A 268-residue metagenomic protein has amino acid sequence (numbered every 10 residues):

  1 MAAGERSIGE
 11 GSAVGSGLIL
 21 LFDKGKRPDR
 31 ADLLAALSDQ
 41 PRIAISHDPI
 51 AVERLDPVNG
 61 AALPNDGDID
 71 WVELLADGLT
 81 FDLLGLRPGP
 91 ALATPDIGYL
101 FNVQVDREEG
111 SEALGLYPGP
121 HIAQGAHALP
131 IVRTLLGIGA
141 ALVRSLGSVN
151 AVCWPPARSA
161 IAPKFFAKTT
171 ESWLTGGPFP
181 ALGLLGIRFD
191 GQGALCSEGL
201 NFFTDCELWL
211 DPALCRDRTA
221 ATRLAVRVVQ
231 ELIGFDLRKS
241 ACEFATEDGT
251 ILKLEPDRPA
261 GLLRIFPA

Functional and structural regions predicted by a protein language model:
A2-L55, P259-A268: Short, extreme N-terminal segment that most often corresponds to the first beta-strand
V14-S16, D106-G125, E198-D211: Glycine-rich, often proline-containing surface loops adjacent to acidic residues and nearby aromatics that form
L21, G25, A123-I131, A213-A220: Conserved aromatic-histidine-acidic binding/catalytic patches
K26-A31, H121-A126, A160-I161, K253 (+1 more regions): Short, surface-exposed beta-strand/loop "edge" segments at domain boundaries and coil↔beta transitions
D32-R107: N-terminal low-complexity, intrinsically disordered segments
D39-D48, L136-V152, I233-S240: Structural alpha-beta junctions
D77-F179: Internal, hydrophobic cores of structured domains that mediate oligomerization or house catalytic pockets within large
W154-D248, L252-A268: Aromatic/basic-lined ligand-recognition segments that form π-stacking hydrophobic pockets flanked by Lys/Arg to engage
